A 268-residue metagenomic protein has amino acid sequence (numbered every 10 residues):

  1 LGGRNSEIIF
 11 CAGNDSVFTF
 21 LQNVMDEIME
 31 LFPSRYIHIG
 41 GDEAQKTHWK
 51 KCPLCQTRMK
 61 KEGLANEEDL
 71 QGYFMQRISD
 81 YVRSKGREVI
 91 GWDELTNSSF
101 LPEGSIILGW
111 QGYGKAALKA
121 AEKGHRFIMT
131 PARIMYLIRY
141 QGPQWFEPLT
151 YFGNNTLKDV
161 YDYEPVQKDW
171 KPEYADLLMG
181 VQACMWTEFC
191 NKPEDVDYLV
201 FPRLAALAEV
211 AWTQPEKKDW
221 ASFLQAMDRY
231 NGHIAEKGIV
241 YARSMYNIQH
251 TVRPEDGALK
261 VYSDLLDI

Functional and structural regions predicted by a protein language model:
L1-T19, T47-G72: Aromatic- and acidic-residue-enriched carbohydrate-binding clefts of CAZyme catalytic domains
I9-G40: An active-site-proximal structural segment forming one wall of the substrate-binding cleft that immediately precedes
L21, I39, V82, I107 (+1 more regions): Conserved, mostly hydrophobic/aromatic
L21-M29, M75-S79, A117: Generic structural signal for well-ordered alpha-helices, preferentially at hydrophobic/aromatic core positions
R35-T47, W92, W186-T187: Short acidic/histidine-rich active-site segments
G40-G41, G72-L101, A132: Aromatic-lined carbohydrate-recognition surfaces of secreted/lumenal glycan-active proteins
G91, T96-E103, G109-G232: Conserved alpha/beta catalytic core and glycan-binding cleft of carbohydrate-active enzymes
A235-I268: Low-complexity, disordered linker/stalk regions enriched in Pro/Thr/Ser/Gly
